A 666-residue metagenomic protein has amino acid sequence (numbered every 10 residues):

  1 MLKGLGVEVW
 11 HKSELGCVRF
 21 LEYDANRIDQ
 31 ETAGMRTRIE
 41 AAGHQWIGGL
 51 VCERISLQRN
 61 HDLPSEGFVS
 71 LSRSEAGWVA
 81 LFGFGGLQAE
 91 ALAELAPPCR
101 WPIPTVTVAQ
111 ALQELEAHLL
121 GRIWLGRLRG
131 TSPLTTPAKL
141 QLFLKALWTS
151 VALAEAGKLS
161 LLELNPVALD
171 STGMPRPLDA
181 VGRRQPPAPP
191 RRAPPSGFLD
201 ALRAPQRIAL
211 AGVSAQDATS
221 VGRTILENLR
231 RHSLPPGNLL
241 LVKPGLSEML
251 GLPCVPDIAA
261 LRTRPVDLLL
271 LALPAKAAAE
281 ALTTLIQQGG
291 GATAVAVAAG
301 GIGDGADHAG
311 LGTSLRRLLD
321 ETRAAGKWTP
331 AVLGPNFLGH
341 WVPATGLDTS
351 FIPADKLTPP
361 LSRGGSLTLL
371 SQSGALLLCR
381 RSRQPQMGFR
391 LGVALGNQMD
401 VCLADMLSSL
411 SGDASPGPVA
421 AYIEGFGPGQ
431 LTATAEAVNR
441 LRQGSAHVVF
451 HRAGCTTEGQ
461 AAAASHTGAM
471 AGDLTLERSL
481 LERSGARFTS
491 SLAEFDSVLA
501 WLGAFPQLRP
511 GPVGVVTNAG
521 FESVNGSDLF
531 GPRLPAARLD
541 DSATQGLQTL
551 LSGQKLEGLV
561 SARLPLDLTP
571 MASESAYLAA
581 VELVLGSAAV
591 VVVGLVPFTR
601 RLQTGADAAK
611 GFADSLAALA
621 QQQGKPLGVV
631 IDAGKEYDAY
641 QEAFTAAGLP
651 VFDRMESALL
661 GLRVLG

Functional and structural regions predicted by a protein language model:
M1-G666: Catalytic-core regions of core metabolic enzymes, especially those transforming organic acids/acyl-group intermediates
